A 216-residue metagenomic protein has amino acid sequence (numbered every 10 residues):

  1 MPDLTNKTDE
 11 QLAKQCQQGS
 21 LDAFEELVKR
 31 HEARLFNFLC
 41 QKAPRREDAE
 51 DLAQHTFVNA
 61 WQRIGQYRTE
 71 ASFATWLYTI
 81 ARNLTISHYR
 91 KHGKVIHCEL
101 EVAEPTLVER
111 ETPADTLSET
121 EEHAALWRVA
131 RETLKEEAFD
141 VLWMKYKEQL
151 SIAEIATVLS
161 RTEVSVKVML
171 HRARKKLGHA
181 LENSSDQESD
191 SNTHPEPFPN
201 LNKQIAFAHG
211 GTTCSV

Functional and structural regions predicted by a protein language model:
P2-D3, Q17-E26, F36-H55, E163 (+1 more regions): Short, charged helix-capping/linker segments at alpha-helix termini
P2-L4, Q15, V129-E132, T157-V158 (+1 more regions): C-terminal edge and immediately downstream basic/flexible tail or linker adjoining helix-turn-helix-like DNA-binding
N6, H88-R110, L117, D186-D190: Short, basic/polar amphipathic helix motif occurring as a linker/hinge flanking DNA-binding modules in transcription
Q17-Q18, P44-R45, H55-S72, K91-H92: Sigma70-family region 2
Q18-L21, G93, R110-M144, E148-V158: Amphipathic alpha-helical segment used for protein-protein interaction
D51-V58, A71-N83: Structural recognition of an alpha-helix C-terminal capping motif at a helix-to-coil junction
G65-T69, T79-E99, E119: Arg/Lys-rich amphipathic alpha helix in sigma70-family domain 2
R82, I86, K147, I152-Q187: DNA-recognition helix of helix-turn-helix
